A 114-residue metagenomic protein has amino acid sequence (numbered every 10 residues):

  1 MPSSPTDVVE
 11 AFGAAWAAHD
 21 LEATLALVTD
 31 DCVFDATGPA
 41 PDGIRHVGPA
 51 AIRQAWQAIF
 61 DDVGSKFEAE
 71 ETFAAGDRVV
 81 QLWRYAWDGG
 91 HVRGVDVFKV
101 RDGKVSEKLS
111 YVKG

Functional and structural regions predicted by a protein language model:
M1-D30: Short, low-complexity N-terminal intrinsically disordered segments enriched in polar/charged residues
P2, R45-H46: Flexible, glycine- and charge-enriched loops at secondary-structure boundaries
S4, P39, A50-G114: A beta-strand edge to alpha-helix "cap/lid" segment located at domain peripheries
A15, D42-G43, E70: Short N-terminal micro-motifs specific to bacterial/archaeal maturation and metal-cluster initiation sites
A23, I44, L109: Flexible, active-site-adjacent loop/turn segments at secondary-structure boundaries
V28-F34, E70-T72: Short amphipathic alpha-helical segments, especially helix-boundary/capping motifs
F34-R45: A short gly/proline-enriched turn/hairpin at secondary-structure junctions
